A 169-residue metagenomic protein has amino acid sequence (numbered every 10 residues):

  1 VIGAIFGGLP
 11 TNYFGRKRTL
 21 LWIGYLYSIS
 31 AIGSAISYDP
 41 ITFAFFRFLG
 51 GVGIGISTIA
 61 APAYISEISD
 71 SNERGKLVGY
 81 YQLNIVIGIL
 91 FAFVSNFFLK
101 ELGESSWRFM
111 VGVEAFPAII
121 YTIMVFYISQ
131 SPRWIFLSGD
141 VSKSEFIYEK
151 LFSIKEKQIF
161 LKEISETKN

Functional and structural regions predicted by a protein language model:
V1-N169: Transmembrane-helix signature of 12-pass secondary carriers
